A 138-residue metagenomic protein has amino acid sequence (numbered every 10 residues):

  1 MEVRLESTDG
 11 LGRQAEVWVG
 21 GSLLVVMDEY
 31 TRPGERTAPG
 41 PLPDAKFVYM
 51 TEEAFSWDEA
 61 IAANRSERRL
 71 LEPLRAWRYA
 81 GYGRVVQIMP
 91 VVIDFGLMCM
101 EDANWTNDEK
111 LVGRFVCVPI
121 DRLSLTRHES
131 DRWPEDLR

Functional and structural regions predicted by a protein language model:
M1-G10, A62-V91, V116-V118: Structural detector for short beta-strands of small beta-barrel domains
L5-E6, T37-F55, L111-D136: Flexible glycine-rich surface loops and low-complexity tracts that mediate binding to linear polymers
G12-R13, R138: Long, contiguous N-terminal structural blocks used for assembly/anchoring
Q14-A63: Acidic (E/D-rich), amphipathic helical modules within compact regulatory domains
Q14-E16, D44-V48, A80, V92 (+1 more regions): Ordered hydrophobic segments in well-structured contexts
G20-T37, D94-T126: Beta-strand/loop nucleic-acid-binding surfaces
P43, R68-Y79, V91-D94, D102-L111 (+1 more regions): A structural signal for the main folded, soluble domain(s) of proteins
